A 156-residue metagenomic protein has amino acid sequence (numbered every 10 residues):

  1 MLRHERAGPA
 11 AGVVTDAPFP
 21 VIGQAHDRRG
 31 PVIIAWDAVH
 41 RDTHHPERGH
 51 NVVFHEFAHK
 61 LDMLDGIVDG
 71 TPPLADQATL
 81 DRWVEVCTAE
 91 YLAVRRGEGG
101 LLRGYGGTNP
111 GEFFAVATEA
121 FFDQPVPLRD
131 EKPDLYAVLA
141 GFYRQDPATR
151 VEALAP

Functional and structural regions predicted by a protein language model:
L2-E47, G66-P156: Metalloprotease/metallohydrolase-associated module, dominated by Zn2+-dependent proteases
R48-L64, A115: Active-site recognition of the HExxH zinc-binding catalytic motif
